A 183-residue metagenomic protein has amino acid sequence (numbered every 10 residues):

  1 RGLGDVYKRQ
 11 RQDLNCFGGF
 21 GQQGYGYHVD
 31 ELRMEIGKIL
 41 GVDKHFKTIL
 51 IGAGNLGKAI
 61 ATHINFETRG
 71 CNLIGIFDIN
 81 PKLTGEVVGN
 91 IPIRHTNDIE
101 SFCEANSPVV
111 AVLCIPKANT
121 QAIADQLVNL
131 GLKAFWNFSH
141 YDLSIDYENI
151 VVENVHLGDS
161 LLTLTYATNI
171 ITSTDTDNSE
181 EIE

Functional and structural regions predicted by a protein language model:
G2-Y7: Short, small-residue-biased leader/transition segments that mark boundaries at the very start of proteins
K8-T48: HTH-adjacent hinge/linker in prokaryotic transcriptional regulators
K38, T62, F66, D125 (+1 more regions): Short, well-ordered alpha-helices that flank and scaffold nucleotide-derived cofactor binding pockets
V42, T68-G70, A105, N129: Alpha-helix termination/capping residues and helix-transition junctions
K44-N80: Glycine-rich adenosine-cofactor-binding loop
L83-E86: A glycine-biased structural micro-motif
G89-E183: Phosphate-bearing ligand-interacting subdomains that bind or position ATP/ADP/UDP/GDP/NAD(P) or nucleotide-linked
